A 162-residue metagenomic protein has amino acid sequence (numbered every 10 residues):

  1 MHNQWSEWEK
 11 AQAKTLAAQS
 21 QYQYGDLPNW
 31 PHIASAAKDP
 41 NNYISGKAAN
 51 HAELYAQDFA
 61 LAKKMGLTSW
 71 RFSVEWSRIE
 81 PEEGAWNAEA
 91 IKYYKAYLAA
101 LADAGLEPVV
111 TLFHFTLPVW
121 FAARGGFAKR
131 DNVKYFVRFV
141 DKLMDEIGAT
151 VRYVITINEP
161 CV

Functional and structural regions predicted by a protein language model:
M1-G46, N50-H51: Glycan-binding loop/region signatures in secreted carbohydrate-active enzymes
Y22-I33, N41, Y55-V162: Substrate-binding cleft and catalytic face of glycoside hydrolase catalytic domains, especially the flexible beta-alpha
